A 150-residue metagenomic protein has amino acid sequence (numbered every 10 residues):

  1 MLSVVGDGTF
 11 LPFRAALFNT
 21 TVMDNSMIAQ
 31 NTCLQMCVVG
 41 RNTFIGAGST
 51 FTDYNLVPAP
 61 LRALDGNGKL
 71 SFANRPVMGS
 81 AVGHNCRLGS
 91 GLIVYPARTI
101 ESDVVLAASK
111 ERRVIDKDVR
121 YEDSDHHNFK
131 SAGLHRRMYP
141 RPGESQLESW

Functional and structural regions predicted by a protein language model:
M1-L2: Glycine-rich phosphate/diphosphate-binding loop of Rossmann-like nucleotide-binding domains
V5-G8, P12-R14: Extended, low-complexity, charged alpha-helical tracts that assemble into coiled-coils or amphipathic helices used
F13-R14, N19-W150: Glycine-rich hexapeptide-repeat left-handed beta-helix
